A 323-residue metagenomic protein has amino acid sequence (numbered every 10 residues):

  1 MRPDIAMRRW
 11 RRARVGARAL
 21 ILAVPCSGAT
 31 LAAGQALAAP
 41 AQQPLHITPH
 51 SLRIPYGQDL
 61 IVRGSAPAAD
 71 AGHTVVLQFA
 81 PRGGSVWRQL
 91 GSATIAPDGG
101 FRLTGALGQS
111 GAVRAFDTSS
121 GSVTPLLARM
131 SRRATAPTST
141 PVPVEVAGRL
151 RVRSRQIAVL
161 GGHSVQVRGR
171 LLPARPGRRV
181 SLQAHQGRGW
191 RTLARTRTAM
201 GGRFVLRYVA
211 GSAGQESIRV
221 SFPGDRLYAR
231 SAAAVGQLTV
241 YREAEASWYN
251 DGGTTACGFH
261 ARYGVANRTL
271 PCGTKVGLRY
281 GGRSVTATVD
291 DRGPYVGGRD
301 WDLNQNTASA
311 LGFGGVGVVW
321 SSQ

Functional and structural regions predicted by a protein language model:
R2-R242: Low-complexity, Ser/Thr/Pro-rich intrinsically disordered linker/stalk segments at domain junctions
R207-Q215, R219-S221, S231-Q323: Secreted/periplasmic proteins
